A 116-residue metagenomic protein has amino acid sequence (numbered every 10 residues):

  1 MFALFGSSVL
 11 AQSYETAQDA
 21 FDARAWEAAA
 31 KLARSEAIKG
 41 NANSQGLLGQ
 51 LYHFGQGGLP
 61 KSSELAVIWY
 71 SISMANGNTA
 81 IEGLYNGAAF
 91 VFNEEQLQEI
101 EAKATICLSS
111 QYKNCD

Functional and structural regions predicted by a protein language model:
M1-F5: Bacterial N-terminal signal peptides
S7-A11: Sec/Tat signal peptide C-region and signal peptidase I cleavage site
Q12-Q18, A30, G46: Alpha-helical tetratricopeptide repeat
E15-T16, E36, L47-F54, L84-V91: Hydrophobic face of amphipathic alpha-helices that form TPR/SEL1-like repeat modules and related alpha-solenoid
A20-A25, A33, I38-A42, G55-Q56 (+2 more regions): Short helix-capping/linker turns of helical repeat alpha-solenoids
R24-A28, L59-I68, E99: Structural signature of tandem alpha-helical TPR/SEL1-like repeats, specifically the intra-repeat loop/turn
G83-D116: Terminal, low-structured helical/coil segments at or just beyond the last alpha-helical repeat
